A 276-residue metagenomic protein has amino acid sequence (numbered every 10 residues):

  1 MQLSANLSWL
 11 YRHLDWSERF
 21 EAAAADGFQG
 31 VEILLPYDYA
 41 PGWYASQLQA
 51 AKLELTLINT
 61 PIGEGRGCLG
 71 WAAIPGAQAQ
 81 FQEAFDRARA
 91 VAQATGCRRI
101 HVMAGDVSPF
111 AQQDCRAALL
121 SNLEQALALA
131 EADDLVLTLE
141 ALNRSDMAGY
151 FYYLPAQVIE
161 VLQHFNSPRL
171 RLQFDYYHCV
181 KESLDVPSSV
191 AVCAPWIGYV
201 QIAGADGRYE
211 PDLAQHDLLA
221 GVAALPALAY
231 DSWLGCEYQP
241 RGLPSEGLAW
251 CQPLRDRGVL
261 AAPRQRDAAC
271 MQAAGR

Functional and structural regions predicted by a protein language model:
M1-S8, L57-W71, A104-V107, L142: N-terminal small/glycine-rich loop or linker at the start of catalytic domains across soluble metabolic enzymes
M1-W9, H13-G27, Y37, R87 (+3 more regions): Histidine-acidic metal/acid-base catalytic patches
Q29-G30, E54, R98, V136 (+1 more regions): Residue-level detector of anion-binding/catalytic polar loops
E32, T56-N59, H101, T138 (+2 more regions): Conserved beta-strand positions in the central sheet of alpha/beta enzyme cores
E32-A51, A104-A111, D146: Glycine-rich, proline-tolerant flexible connector loops at the mouths of alpha/beta enzymes
D38-T56, A84-A94, L120-E131, P187-V192: Short amphipathic alpha-helices and their capping/turn segments at secondary-structure boundaries
A40, G65, P109, E140 (+3 more regions): Generic structural signal for helix capping and beta-alpha/helix-loop junctions
W71-R171, P263-R264, C270: Active-site acidic/histidine proton-transfer and metal-coordination neighborhood in alpha/beta enzyme cores
